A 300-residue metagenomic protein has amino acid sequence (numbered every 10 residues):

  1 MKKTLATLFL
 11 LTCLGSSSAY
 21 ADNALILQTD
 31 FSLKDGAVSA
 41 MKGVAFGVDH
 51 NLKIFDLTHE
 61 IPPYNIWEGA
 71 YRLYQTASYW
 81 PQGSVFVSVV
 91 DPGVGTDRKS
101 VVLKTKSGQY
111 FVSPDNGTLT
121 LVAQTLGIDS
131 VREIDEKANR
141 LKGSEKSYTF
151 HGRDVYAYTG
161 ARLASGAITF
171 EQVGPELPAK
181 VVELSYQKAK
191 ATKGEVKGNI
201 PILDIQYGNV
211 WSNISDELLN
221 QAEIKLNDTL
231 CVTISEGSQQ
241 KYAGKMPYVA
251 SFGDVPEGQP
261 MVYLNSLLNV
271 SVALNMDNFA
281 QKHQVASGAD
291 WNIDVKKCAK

Functional and structural regions predicted by a protein language model:
T4-L14: Sec-dependent N-terminal signal peptides
S17-A21: Sec/Tat signal peptide C-region and signal peptidase I cleavage site
D22-E60: N-terminal glycine-rich anion-binding loop in soluble enzyme alpha/beta folds
A24, G36, V48-I54, N65-Y71 (+2 more regions): Active-site histidine-anchored catalytic micro-motif
V48-N51, T76-W80, T125, R162-F170 (+1 more regions): Change "in soluble alpha/beta enzymes" to "in soluble alpha/beta proteins
S144-L226: Anionic-ligand-binding alpha/beta catalytic cores of soluble enzymes and soluble regulatory domains that recognize
V210-Q284: A conserved acidic, glycine/proline-rich C-terminal tail/linker
H283, N292-I293: Mid-to-C-terminal functional-domain signal that highlights helix-capping/loop sites within ligand-binding modules
